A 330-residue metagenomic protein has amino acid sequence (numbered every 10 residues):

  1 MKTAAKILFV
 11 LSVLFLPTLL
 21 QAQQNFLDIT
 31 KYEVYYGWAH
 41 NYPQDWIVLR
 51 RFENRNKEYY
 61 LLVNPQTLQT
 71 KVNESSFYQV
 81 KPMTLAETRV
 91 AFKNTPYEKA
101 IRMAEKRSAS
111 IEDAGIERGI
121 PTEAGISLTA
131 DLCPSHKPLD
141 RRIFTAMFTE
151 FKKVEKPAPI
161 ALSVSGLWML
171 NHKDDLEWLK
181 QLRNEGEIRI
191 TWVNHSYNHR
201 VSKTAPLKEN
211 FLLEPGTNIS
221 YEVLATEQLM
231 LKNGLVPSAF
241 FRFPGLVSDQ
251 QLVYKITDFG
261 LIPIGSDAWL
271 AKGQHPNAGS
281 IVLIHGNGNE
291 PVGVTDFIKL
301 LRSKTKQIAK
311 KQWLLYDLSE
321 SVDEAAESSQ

Functional and structural regions predicted by a protein language model:
M1-T129, P134, L139-R141, T145-A161 (+3 more regions): Terminal accessory/targeting
P134, N198, G288: Short, glycine/acidic-enriched loop or turn micro-motifs at the edges of active sites
K152-Y254, D258-L283: Metal-dependent polysaccharide deacetylase catalytic core of the NodB/CE4 family, i.e., the active-site-bearing domain
